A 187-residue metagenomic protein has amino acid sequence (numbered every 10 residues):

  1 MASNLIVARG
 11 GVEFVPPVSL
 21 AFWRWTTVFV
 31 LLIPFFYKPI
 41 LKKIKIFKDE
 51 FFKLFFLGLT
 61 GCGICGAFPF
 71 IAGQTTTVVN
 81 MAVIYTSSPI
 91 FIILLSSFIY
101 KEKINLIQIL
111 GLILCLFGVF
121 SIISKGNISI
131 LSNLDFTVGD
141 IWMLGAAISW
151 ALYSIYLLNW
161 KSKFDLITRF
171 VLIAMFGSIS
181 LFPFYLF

Functional and structural regions predicted by a protein language model:
M1-F22, S132-N159, I179-P183: Glycine-/small-residue-enriched transmembrane alpha-helix faces in small-molecule transporters and effluxers
M1-L5, I33-Y85, S121: Specific transmembrane alpha-helical segments of multi-pass solute transporters/efflux pumps, especially DMT/EamA
I6-P17, I44, I71-Q74, V78 (+2 more regions): Membrane-interface helix termini and inter-helical loops of multi-pass transporters
G11, L20, R24, A72 (+5 more regions): Hydrophobic/aromatic residues within transmembrane alpha-helices of multi-pass small-molecule transporters
A21-W23, C62, G66, V79-S87 (+1 more regions): Helix-helix packing/entry segments at the starts of transmembrane helices
L31-I40, S88-I113: C-terminal transmembrane-helix exit sites in multi-pass transporters
L32, I104-G126, M175, L181: Hydrophobic transmembrane alpha-helices of multi-pass small-molecule transport proteins
K53-G58, A82, L112, G139-A147 (+1 more regions): Residue-level signature of transmembrane alpha-helical cores of multipass secondary-active transporters and flippases
